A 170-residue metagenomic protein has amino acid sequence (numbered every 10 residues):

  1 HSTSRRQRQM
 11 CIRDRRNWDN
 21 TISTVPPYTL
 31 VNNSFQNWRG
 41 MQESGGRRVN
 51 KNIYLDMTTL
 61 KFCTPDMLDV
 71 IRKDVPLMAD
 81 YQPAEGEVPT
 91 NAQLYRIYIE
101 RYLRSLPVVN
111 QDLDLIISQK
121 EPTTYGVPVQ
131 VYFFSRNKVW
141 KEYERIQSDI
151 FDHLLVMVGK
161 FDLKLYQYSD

Functional and structural regions predicted by a protein language model:
H1-R8: Single conserved hydrophobic/aromatic residue that forms the stacking wall/gate of nucleotide- or nucleobase-binding
I12-D170: Structured, soluble regulatory/oligomerization domains located on the cytosolic or IMS-facing side of membrane proteins
